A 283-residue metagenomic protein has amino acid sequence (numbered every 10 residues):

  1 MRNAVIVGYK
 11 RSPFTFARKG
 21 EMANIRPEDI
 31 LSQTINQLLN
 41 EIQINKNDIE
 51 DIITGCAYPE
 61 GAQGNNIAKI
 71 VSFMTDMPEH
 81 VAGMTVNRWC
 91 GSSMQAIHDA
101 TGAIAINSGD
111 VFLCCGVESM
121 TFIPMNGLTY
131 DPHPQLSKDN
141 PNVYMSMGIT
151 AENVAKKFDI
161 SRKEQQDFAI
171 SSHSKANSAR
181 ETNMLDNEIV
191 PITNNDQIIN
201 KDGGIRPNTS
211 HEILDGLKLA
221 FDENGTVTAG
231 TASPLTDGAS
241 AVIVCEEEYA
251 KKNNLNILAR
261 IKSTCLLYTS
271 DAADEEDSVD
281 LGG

Functional and structural regions predicted by a protein language model:
M1-A57, G61-V71, T75, A82 (+4 more regions): Conserved active-site "lid/cap" helical segment
K10-P13, N24-Q33, E41, E164-K252 (+2 more regions): N-terminal extracellular/periplasmic Venus flytrap/periplasmic-binding protein-like
N47-G55, A82-N87, F112-G116, E164-S171 (+2 more regions): Beta-strand segments within the central parallel beta-sheet cores of soluble alpha/beta enzyme folds
C56-G109, N142-G148, N208-P234: Conserved catalytic cysteine-centered active-site region of acyl-thioester-dependent Claisen-condensing enzymes
V86-V117, A155-L185, A241-E248: Active-site-proximal alpha-helical scaffold in enzymes
A105-V154, F158: Flexible glycine-/small-residue-enriched beta->alpha junction loops that bind anionic phosphate/pyrophosphate groups
Y268-D274: Conserved small/polar residues in nucleotide/adenosyl-binding loops
V279-G283: Hydrophobic alpha-helical segments, chiefly the membrane-spanning helices and signal/signal-anchor peptides
